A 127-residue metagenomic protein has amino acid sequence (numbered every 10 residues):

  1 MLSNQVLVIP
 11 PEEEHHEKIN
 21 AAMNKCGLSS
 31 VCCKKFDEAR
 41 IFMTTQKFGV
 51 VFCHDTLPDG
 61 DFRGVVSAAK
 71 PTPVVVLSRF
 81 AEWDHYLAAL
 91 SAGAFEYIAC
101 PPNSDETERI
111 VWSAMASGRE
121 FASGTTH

Functional and structural regions predicted by a protein language model:
P10-C32: Two-component/phosphorelay signaling modules centered on CheY-like receiver
H16, G49-A69, E82: Conserved phosphotransfer microenvironments
A22, E106-E120, G124: Receiver (REC) domain switch/output surface
C32-V50, L57-P58: Acidic, metal-coordinating helix/loop segments flanking the phosphotransfer/catalytic sites of two-component signaling
V66, L87-S91: Alpha4-beta5-alpha5 "output face"
D84, I98, P102-V111: C-terminal output helix
